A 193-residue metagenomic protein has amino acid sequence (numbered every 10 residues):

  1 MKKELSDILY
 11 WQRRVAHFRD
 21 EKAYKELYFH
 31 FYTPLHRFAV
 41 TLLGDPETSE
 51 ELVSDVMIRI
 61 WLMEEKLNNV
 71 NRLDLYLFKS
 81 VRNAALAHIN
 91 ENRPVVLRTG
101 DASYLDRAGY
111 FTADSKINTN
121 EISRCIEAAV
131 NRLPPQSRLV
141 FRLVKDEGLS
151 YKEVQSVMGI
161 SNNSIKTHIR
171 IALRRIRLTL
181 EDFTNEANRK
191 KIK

Functional and structural regions predicted by a protein language model:
M1-P34, K193: N-terminal module of bacterial RNA polymerase sigma factors
K3-E4, L97, S156-V157, L173-K193: C-terminal edge and immediately downstream basic/flexible tail or linker adjoining helix-turn-helix-like DNA-binding
L5, V95-T119: Internal acidic/polar
A16-E26, H36-D55: Short, charged helix-capping/linker segments at alpha-helix termini
A16-H17, M57-R72, E91-N92: Sigma70-family region 2
R37, E51-I58, N71-N83: Structural recognition of an alpha-helix C-terminal capping motif at a helix-to-coil junction
E65-N68, K79-T99: Arg/Lys-rich amphipathic alpha helix in sigma70-family domain 2
N131, P135, L139, E147-S164: Helix-turn-helix DNA-binding module
